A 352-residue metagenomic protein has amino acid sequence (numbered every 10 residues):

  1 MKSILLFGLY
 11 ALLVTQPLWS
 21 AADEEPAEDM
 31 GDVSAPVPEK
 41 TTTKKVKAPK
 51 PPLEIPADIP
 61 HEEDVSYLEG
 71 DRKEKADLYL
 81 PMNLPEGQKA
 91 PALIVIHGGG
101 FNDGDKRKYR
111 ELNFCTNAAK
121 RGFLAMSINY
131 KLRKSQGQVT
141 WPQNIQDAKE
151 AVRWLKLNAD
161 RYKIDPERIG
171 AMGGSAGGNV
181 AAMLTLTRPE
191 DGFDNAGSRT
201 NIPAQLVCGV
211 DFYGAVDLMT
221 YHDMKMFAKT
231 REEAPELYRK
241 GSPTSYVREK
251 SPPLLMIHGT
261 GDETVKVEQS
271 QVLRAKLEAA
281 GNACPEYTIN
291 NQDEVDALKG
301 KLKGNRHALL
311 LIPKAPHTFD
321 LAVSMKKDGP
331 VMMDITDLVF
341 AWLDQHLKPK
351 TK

Functional and structural regions predicted by a protein language model:
P36-Q88: N-terminal cap/lid segment of alpha/beta-hydrolase-fold proteins
D77, Q138, I257, V267 (+2 more regions): C-terminal catalytic histidine-bearing segment of alpha/beta-hydrolase fold enzymes
L84-A90, I96-Q138, N179, D191 (+2 more regions): Short substrate-entry loop that stabilizes the transition state in hydrolases
D105-F114, M126-P166, D328-M332: Catalytic nucleophile-loop/oxyanion-hole region of alpha/beta-hydrolase and closely related hydrolase-like folds
E150-D223, Y238-R239: Primarily recognizes the serine-hydrolase "nucleophile elbow" in alpha/beta-hydrolase and SGNH/GDSL folds
A176, A215, T260-E263, K314-P316: Acidic beta-to-alpha connecting loop that harbors the catalytic carboxylate
N195-S198, E232-Y246, P252: Active-site nucleophile elbow and catalytic-triad environment of alpha/beta-hydrolase enzymes
K250, M256-H258, D262: Short beta-strand/loop motif that positions the catalytic acidic residue of the alpha/beta-hydrolase fold
